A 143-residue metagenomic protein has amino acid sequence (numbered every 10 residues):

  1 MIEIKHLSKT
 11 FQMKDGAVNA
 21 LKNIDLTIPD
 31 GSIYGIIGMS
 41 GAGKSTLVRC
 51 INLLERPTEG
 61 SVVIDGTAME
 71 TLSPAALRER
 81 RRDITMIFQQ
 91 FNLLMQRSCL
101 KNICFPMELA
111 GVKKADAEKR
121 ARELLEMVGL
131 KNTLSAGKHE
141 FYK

Functional and structural regions predicted by a protein language model:
D15, M69-T85, K114: ABC ATPase NBD coupling module
Y34-G35, M86: Short beta-strand immediately N-terminal to the Walker A/P-loop
I37-M39: The feature captures the beta-strand-to-loop junction immediately N-terminal to the Walker
N52: Helix-to-loop junction immediately C-terminal to a conserved catalytic motif
G60-A68, R80, R120: Conserved ABC transporter NBD signature motif
T67-A68, C104, E108, A115-T133: Conserved ABC ATPase "signature" region
Q96-F105: Short coil-to-helix segment of the ABC ATPase nucleotide-binding domain corresponding to the Q-loop/switch region
